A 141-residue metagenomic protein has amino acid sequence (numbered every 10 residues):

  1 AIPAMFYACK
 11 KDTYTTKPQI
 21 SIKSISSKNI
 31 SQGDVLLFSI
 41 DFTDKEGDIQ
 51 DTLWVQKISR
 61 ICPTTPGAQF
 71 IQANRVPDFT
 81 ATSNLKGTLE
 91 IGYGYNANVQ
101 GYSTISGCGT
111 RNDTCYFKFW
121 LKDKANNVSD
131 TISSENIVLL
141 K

Functional and structural regions predicted by a protein language model:
M5-A8: C-terminal motif of bacterial Sec signal peptides marking the signal peptidase cleavage site
K10-D12: Bacterial signal peptide processing site
K17-K141: First exposed extracellular module after export/assembly in secreted or surface-exposed proteins
